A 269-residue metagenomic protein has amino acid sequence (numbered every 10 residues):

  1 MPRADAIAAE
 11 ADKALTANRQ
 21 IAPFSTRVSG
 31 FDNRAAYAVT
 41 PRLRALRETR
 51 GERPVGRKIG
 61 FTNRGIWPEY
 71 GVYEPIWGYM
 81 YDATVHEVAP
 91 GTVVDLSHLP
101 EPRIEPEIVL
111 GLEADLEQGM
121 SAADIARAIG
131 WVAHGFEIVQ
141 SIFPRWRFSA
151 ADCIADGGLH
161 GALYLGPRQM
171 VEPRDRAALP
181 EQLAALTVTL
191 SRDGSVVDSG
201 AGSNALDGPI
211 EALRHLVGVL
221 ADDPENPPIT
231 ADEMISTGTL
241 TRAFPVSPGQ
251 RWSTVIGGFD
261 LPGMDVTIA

Functional and structural regions predicted by a protein language model:
P2-G208, V217, D222, L261-A269: Catalytic-core "active-site belt" of small-molecule-metabolizing enzymes, emphasizing His/Asp/Glu-rich regions
D193, P228, R251-V255: Solvent-exposed, well-ordered amphipathic alpha-helical segments that flank/support binding or catalytic loops
A212-V246: A conserved acidic, glycine/proline-rich C-terminal tail/linker
S236-A269: Conserved catalytic-core subdomain
